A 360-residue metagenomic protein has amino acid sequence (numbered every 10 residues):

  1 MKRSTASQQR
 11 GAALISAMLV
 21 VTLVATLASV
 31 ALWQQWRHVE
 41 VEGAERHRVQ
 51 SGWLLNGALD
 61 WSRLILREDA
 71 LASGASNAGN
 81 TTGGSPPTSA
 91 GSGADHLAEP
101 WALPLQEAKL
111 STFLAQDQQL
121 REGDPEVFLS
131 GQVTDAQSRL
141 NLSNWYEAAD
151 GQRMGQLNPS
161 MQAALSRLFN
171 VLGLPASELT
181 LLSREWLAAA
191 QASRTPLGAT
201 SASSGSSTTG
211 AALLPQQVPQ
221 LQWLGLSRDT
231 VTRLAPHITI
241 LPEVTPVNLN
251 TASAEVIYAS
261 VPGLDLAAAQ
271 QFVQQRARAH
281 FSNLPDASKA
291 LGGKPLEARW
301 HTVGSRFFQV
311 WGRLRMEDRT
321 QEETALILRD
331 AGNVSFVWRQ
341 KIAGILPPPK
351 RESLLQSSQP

Functional and structural regions predicted by a protein language model:
K2-Q8, A12-P360: Compositionally biased linear targeting/interaction segments
